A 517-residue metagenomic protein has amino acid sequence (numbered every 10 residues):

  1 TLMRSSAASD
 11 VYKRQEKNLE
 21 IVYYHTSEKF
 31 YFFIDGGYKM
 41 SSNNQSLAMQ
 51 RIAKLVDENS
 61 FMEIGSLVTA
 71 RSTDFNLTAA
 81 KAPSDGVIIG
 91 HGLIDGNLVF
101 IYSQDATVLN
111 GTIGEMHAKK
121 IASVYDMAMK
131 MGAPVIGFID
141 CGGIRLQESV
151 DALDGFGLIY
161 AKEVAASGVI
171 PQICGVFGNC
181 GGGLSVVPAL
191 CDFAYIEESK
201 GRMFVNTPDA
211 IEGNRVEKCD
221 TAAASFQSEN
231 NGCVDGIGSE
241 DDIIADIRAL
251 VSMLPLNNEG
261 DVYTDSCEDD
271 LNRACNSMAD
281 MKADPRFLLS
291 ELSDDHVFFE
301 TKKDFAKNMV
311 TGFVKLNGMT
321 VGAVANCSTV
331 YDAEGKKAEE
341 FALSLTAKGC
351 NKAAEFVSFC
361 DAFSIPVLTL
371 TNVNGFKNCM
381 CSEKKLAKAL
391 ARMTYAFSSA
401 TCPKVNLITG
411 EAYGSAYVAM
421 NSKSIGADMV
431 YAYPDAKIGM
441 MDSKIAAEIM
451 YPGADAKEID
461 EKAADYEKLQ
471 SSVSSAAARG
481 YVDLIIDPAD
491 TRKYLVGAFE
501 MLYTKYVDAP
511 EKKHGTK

Functional and structural regions predicted by a protein language model:
T1-Q15: Single conserved hydrophobic/aromatic residue that forms the stacking wall/gate of nucleotide- or nucleobase-binding
R4-S5, I21, D57: Generic detector of low-complexity/intrinsically disordered segments and short hydrophobic N-terminal stretches
A8-S9, F30-G36, L109: Intrinsically disordered, low-complexity serine/threonine-rich segments
L19, H25, F32-F33: Short hydrophobic targeting helices and cationic amphipathic motifs that mediate membrane/organellar targeting
V22-Y23, S225: Intrinsically disordered, low-complexity regions enriched for glutamine and histidine
G36-K517: Ligand-binding clefts of soluble mixed alpha/beta catalytic domains
